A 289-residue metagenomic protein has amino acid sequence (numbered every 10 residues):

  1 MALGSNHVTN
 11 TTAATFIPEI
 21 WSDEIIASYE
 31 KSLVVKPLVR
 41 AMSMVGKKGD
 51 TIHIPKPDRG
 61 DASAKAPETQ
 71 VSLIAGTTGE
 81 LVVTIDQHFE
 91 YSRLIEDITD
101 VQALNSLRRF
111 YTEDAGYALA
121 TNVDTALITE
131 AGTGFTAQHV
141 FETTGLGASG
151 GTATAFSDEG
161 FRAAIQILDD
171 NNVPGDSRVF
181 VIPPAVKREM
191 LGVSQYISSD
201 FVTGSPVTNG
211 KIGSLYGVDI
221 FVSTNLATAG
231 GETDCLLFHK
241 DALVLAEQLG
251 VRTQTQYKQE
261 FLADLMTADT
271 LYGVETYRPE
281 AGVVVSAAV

Functional and structural regions predicted by a protein language model:
M1-L81, L249-G250, G282-A287: N-terminal "assembly arms/tails" that initiate or stabilize quaternary assembly in self-assembling proteins
K48, I52-K56, E159-L249: Extended oligomerization regions of viral-like shell subunits
G60, F89, V186-R188, L226 (+1 more regions): Short loop/turn segments at secondary-structure transitions that flank enzyme active sites
A62-K65, L94, A103, E189-G192 (+2 more regions): Short helix/loop capping segments that flank catalytic or ligand/cofactor-binding pockets
L73-E113, Y117: Long, hydrophobic/aromatic-enriched structural stretches that serve as scaffold segments
I98-D170, V283-V289: Alpha-helical scaffold segments that mediate packing/assembly in large oligomeric complexes
T255-V289: Extended, compositionally biased alpha-helical segments that mediate assembly or anchoring
